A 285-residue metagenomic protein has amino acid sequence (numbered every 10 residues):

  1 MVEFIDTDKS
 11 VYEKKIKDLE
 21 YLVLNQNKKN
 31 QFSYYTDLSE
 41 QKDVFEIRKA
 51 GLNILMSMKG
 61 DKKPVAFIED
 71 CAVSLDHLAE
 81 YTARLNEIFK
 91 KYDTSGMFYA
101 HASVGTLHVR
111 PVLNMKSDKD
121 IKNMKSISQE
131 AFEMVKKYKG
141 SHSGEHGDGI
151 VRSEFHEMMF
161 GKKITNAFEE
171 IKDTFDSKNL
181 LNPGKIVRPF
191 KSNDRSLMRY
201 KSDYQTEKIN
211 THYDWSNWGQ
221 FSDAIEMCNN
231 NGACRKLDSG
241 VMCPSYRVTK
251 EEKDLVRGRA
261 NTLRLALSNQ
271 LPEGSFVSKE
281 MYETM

Functional and structural regions predicted by a protein language model:
M1-N123, F132-M134, Y138-K139, V151: C-terminal substrate-recognition/cap domain of FAD-linked oxidoreductases
I16, M124-S128, I164-F168: Amphipathic alpha-helical segments in well-structured domains
S33-A50, Y99-R110, G144-H156, P183-D203 (+3 more regions): A glycine-rich phosphate-binding loop feature that marks nucleotide/adenosyl-phosphate handling sites
L52-I54, V104-T106, I127-E145, M159 (+2 more regions): Flexible glycine/proline-rich, aromatic-decorated loop/lid segments
D70, S117-M124, E157, G274-E280: Alpha-helix N-cap/helix-initiation motif
S153, M158, K162-D223: Polar, glycine-rich mid-to-C-terminal structural blocks that act as macromolecule-binding/assembly scaffolds
M198-N231, K236-M285: Ferredoxin-type iron-sulfur electron-transfer modules in oxidoreductases and energy-metabolism complexes
